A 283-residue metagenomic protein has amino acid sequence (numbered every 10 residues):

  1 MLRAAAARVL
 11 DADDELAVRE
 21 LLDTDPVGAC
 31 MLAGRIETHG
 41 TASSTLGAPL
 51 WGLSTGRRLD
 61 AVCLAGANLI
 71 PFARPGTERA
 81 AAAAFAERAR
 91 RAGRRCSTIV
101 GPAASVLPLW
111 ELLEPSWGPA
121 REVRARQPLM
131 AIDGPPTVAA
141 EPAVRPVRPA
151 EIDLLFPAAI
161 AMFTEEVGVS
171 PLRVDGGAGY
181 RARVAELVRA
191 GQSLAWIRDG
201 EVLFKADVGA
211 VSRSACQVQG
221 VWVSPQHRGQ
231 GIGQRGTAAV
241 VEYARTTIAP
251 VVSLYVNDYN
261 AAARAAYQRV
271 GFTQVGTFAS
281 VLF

Functional and structural regions predicted by a protein language model:
M1-L32, P135-R173: Short amphipathic alpha-helix that is part of the acyltransferase structural core
R3-L10, E20-P26, A33-G93, T98 (+1 more regions): Conserved donor-binding loop and adjoining core beta-sheet/short helix segment in diverse acyl/aminoacyl transferases
T55-R57, L64-L69, P135, V167-G168 (+1 more regions): Acetyl-CoA-dependent GNAT
R57-L59, L64-P142, V281: Acyl-donor-binding surface of acyltransferase catalytic domains
E78-R88, Q219-P225, G229-T246, R264-R269: Conserved acetyl-CoA-binding loop-helix of GNAT-fold acetyltransferases
G93-A103, A215, A244-Y255, F278: Conserved GNAT acetyl-CoA-binding A-motif
V100-V106, P225, L254-R264, V281-F283: Conserved beta-strand-loop-alpha-helix junction that forms the acyl-donor binding cleft
A104-E122, Q234, D258-G276: Conserved active-site alpha-helix within GNAT-family acetyltransferase domains
